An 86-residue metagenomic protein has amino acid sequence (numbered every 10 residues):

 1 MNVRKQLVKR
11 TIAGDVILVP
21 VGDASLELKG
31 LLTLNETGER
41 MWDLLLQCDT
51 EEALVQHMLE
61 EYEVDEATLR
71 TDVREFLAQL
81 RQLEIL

Functional and structural regions predicted by a protein language model:
M1-E39, D43: Acidic, low-complexity/disordered tracts enriched in E/D and polar residues
G30-L86: Long, charge-rich, low-complexity alpha-helical segments
